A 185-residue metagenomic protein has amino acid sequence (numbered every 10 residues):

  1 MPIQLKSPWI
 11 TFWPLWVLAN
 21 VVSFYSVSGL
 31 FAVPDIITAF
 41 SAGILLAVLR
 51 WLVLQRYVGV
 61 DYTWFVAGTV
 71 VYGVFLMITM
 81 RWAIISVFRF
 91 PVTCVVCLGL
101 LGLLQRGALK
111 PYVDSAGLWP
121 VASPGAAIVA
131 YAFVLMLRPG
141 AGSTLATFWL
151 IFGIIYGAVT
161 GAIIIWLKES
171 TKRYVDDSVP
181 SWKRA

Functional and structural regions predicted by a protein language model:
M1-A185: Juxtamembrane/disordered regions of integral membrane proteins
